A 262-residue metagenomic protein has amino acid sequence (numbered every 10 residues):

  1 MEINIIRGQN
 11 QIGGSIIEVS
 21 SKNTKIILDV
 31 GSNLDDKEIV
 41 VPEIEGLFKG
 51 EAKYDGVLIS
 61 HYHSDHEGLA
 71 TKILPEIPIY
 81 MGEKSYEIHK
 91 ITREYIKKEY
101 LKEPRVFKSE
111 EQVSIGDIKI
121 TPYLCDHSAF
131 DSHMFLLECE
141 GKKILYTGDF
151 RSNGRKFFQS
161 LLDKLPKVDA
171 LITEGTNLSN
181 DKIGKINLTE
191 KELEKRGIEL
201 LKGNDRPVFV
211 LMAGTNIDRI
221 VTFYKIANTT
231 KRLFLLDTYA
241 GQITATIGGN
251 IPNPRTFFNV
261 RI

Functional and structural regions predicted by a protein language model:
M1-L58, S64-D218, T222-K225, T229 (+2 more regions): His/Asp/Glu-rich metal-coordinating catalytic cores of metallo-dependent phosphodiesterases/hydrolases acting on
T238-I262: A contiguous, basic/glycine-rich beta-loop/short-helix subdomain that forms a polymer-engagement track
